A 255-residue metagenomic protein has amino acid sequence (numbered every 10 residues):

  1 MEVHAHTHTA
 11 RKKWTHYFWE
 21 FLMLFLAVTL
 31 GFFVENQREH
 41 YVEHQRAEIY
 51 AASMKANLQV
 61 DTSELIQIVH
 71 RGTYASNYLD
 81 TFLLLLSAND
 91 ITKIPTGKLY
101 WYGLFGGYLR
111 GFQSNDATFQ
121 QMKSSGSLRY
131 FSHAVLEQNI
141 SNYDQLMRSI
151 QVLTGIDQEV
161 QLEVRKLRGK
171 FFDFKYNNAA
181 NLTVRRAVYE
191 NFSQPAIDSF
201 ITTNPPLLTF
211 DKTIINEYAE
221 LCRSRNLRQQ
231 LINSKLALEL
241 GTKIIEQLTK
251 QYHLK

Functional and structural regions predicted by a protein language model:
M1-T15, N36-K255: Long, hydrophobic alpha-helical segments that serve as membrane-spanning/inserting helices
E20-F33: Hydrophobic membrane-insertion alpha-helices, especially the h-region of bacterial N-terminal signal peptides
